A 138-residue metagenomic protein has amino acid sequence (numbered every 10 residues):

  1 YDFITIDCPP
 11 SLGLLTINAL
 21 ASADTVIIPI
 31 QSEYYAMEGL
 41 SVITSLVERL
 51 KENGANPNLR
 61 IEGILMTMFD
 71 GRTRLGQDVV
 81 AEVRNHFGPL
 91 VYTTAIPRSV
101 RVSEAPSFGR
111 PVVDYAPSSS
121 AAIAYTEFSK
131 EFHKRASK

Functional and structural regions predicted by a protein language model:
D2-V100: Conserved catalytic-core segment of NTP-binding enzymes
L50-A55, V102-V113, K138: Short secondary-structure transition/capping segments
G54, A121, E131-F132: Short, charged/polar low-complexity linear motifs in solvent-exposed/disordered segments
A105-E127: C-terminal boundary of histidine-terminating zinc-finger modules
E127-K138: C-terminal alpha-helix
